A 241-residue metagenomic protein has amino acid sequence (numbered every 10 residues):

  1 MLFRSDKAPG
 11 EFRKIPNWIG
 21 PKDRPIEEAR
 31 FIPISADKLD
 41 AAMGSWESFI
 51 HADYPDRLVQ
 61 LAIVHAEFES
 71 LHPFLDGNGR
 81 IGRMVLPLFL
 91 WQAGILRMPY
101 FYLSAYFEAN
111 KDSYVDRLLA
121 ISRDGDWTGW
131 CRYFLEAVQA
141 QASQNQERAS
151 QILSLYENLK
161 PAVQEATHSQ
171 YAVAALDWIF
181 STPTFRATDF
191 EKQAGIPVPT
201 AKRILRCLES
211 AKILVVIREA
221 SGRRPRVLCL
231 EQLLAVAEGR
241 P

Functional and structural regions predicted by a protein language model:
M1-P241: FIC/Doc superfamily catalytic core
